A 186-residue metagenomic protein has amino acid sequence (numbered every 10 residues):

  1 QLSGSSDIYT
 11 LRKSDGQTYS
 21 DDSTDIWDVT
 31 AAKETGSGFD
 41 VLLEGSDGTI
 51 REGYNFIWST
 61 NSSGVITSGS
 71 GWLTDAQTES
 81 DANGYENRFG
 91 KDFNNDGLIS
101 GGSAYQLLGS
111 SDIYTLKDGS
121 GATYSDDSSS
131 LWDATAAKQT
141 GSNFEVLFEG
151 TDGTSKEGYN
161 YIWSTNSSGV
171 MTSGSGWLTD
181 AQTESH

Functional and structural regions predicted by a protein language model:
Q1-H186: Long, low-complexity, Gly/Thr
